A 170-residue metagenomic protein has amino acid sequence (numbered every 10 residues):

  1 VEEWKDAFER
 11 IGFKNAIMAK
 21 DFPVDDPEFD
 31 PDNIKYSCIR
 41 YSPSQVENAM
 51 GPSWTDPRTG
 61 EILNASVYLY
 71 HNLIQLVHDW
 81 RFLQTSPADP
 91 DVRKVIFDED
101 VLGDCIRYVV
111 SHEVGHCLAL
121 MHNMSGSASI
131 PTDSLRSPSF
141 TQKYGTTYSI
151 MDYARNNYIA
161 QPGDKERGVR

Functional and structural regions predicted by a protein language model:
V1-C117, M121, Q142-T146, N156-I159: Metzincin-family zinc-dependent endopeptidase catalytic domain
M124: Acidic, metal/ion-coordinating pockets
S127-R170: Conserved catalytic/binding loops enriched for acidic/polar residues
